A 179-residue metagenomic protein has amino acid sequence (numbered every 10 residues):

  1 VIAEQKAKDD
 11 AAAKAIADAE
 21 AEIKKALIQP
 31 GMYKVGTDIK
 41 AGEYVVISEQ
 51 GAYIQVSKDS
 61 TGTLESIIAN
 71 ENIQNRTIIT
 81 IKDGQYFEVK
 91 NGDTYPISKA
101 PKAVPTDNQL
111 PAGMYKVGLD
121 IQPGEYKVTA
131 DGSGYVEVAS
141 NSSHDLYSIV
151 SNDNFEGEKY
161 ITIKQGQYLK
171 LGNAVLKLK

Functional and structural regions predicted by a protein language model:
V1-K34, V89-Q109, K177-K179: N-terminal Sec-dependent export signals
K34, I67-K82, M114-K116, H144-K164: Beta-sandwich interaction modules
G42, Q50-I54, Q85, G124 (+2 more regions): Short beta-strand/loop motifs in extracellular/secreted proteins, especially within beta-sandwich accessory domains
I47-A52, K90-D93, T129-G134, N173: Short proline/glycine-enriched turn/loop motifs at strand-loop junctions of beta-rich domains
E49-T63, G132-D145: Short, surface-exposed beta-strand/strand-loop-strand elements in extracellular ectodomains
I54-G92: Extended, hydrophobic interaction surfaces within ordered domains
Q85-G92, K159-K177: Short, exposed beta-strand-loop hairpins at the edges of beta-sheets in extracellular/periplasmic proteins
